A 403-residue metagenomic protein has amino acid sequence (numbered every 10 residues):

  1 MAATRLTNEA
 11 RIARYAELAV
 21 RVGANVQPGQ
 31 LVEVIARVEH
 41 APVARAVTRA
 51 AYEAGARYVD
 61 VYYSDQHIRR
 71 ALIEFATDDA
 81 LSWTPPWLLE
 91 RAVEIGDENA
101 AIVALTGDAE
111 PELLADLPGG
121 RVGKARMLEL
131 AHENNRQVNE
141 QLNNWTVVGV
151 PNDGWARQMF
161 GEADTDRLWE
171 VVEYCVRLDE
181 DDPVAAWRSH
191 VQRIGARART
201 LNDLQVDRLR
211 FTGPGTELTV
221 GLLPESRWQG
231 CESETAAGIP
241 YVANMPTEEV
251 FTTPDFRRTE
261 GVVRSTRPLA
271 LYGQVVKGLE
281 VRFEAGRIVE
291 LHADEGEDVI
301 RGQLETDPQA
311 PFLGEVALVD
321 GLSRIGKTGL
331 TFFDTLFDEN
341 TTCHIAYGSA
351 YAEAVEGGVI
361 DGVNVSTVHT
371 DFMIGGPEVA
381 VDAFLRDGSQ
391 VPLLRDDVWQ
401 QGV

Functional and structural regions predicted by a protein language model:
M1-E260, Q390-V391, Q401-G402: Active-site bordering "gate/hinge" segments that shape substrate access to catalytic or cofactor-binding pockets
E39-H40, D108-E110, N152, T216 (+8 more regions): Short, glycine-/Ser/Thr-/acidic-enriched flexible segments
N202-D207, V275-K277, M373-A380: A short, compositionally biased
C231, V299-L304, G402-V403: A short, polar/proline- and glycine-enriched secondary-structure boundary/capping micro-motif
T252-G302: Long, well-ordered mid-to-C-terminal structural blocks that present hydrophobic/aromatic surfaces
F256-R257, Y272-V275, R282-F283, D307-P311 (+3 more regions): A structural signal for short secondary-structure junctions
E260, E290-V359: Dual-mode signal for accessory low-complexity, basic/Gly-rich regions
G362-V403: Extended hydrophobic packing segments that form well-structured cores
